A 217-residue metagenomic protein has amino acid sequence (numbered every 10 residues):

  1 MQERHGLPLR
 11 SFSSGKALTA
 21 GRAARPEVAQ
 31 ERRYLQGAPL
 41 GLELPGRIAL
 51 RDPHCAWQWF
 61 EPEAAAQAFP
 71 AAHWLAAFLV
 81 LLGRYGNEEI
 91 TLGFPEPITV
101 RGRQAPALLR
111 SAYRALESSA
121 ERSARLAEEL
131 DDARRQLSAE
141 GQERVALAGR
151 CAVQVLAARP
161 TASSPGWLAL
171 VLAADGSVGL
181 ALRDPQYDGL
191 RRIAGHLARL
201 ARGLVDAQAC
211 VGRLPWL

Functional and structural regions predicted by a protein language model:
E3-Q30, P39-A56, A64-A71, R84-L168 (+3 more regions): His-Asp-centered acyl/peptidyl-transfer active-site segments
Q36: Extracytosolic helix-loop segments that constitute the early lumenal/periplasmic catalytic or substrate-binding loops
A71-G83, A127, A194-A201: Short amphipathic alpha-helical segments
R122, G189-H196: Short amphipathic alpha-helical coupling segments at ligand-binding clamshell hinges and other catalytic/signaling
